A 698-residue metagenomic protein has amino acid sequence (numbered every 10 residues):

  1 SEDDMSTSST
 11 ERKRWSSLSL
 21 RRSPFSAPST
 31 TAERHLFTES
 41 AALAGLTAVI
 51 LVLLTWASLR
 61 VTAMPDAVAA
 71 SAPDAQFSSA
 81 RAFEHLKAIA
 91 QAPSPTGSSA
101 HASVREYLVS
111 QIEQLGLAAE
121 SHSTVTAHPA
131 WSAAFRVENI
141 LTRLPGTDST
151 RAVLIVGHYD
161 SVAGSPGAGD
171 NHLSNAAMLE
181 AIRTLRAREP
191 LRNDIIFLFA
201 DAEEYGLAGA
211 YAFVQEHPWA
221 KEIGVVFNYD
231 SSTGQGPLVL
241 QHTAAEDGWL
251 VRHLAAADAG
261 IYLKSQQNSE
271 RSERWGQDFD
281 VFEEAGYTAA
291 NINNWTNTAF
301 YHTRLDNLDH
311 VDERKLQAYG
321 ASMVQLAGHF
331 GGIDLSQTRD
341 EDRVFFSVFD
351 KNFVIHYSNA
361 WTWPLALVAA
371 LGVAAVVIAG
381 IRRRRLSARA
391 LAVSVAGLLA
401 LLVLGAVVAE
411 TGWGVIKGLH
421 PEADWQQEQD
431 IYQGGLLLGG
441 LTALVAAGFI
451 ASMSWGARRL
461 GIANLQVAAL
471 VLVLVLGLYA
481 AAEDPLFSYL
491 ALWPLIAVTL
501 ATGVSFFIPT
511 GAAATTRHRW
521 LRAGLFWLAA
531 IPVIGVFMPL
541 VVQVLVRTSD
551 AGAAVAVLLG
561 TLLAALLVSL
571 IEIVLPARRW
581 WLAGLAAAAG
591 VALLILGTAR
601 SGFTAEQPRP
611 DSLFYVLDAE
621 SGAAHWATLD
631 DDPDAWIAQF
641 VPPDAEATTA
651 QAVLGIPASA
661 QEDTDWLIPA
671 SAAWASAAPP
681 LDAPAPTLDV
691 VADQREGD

Functional and structural regions predicted by a protein language model:
M5-H35: N-terminal Lys/Arg-rich, disordered targeting/topogenic segments
P28-A44, F199-G206: An N-terminal domain-start capping segment
E33-A69, L582-L594: Hydrophobic alpha-helical transmembrane signal-anchor segments
E39-S40, V348-V368, D430-G435: Juxtamembrane/start-of-transmembrane alpha-helix segments at the extracytoplasmic/lumenal side of membrane anchors
L53, A369-A675: Alpha-helical transmembrane segments of integral membrane proteins
A63-Y357, D698: Soluble extramembrane regions of membrane proteins in the secretory/endomembrane system
E106-A130, A134-R143, N175-A176, W249 (+2 more regions): Extracytosolic and intramembrane catalytic regions of membrane-associated proteins in envelope/secretory systems
K221-L240, W361-R384: C-terminal domain-closing interface element
